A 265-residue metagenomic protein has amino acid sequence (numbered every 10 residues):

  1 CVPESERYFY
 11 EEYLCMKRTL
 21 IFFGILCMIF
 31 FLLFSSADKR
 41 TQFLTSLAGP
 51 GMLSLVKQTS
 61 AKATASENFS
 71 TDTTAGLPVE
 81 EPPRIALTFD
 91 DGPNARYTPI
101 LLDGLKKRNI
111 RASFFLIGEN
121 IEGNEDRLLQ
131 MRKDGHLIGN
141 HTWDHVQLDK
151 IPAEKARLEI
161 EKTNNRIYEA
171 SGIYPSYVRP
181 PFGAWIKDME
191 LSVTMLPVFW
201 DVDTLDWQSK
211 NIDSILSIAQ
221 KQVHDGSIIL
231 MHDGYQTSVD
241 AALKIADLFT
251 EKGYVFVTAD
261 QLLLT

Functional and structural regions predicted by a protein language model:
C1-C15: Short, Lys/Arg-enriched N-terminal segments with co-localized hydrophobic residues within the first ~10-30 amino acids
V2-E4, E81, V223: Residue-level detector of alpha-helix boundary/anchor positions
R18-T19, T41, P180, D233: Hydrophobic alpha-helical segments, especially transmembrane helices and their immediate juxtamembrane helical caps
L20-S35: Hydrophobic membrane-insertion alpha-helices, especially the h-region of bacterial N-terminal signal peptides
F34-L47: Sec-dependent signal peptide cleavage junction
G49-I151, K155-A156, K162, R166 (+4 more regions): Active-site beta->alpha N-cap acidic-glycine motif
V146-V255, D260-T265: Catalytic domains of cell-wall/extracellular-matrix polysaccharide-remodeling enzymes, centered on de-N-acetylation
